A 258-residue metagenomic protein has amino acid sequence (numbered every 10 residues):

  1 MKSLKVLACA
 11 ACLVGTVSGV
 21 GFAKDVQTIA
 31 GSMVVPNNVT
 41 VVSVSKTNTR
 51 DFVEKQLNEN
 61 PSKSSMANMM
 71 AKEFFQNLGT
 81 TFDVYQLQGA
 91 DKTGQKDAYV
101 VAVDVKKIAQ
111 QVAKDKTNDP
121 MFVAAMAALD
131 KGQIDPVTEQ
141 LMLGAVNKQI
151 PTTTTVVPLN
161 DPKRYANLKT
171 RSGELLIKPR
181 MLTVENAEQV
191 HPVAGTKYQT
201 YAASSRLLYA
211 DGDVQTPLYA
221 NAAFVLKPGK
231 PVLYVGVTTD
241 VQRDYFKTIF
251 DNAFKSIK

Functional and structural regions predicted by a protein language model:
M1-A8: Bacterial N-terminal signal peptides that target proteins for export
A8-T16: Bacterial N-terminal signal peptides
S18-D25: Sec/Tat signal peptide C-region and signal peptidase I cleavage site
D25-F52: N-terminal export/targeting and maturation segments
A30-M33, V39-V41, K227-K258: Surface-exposed amphipathic alpha-helical segments
T47-G212: Conserved polar/disulfide-associated segments of primarily extracytoplasmic proteins
D83-G89, T216-P228: Short, surface-exposed beta-strand/loop micro-motifs that present aromatic residues
Y198-T200, Q215-P217, L226-Y234: Coil-to-beta-strand transition motifs
